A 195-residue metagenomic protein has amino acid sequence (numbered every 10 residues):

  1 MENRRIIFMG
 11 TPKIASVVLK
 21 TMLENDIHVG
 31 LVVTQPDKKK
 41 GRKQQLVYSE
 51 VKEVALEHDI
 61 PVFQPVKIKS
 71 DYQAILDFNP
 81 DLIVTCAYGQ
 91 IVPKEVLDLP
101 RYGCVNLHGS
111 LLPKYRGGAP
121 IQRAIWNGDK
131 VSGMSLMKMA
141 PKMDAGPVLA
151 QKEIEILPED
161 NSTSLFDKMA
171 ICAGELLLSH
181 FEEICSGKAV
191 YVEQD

Functional and structural regions predicted by a protein language model:
M1-D195: One-carbon transfer enzymes
